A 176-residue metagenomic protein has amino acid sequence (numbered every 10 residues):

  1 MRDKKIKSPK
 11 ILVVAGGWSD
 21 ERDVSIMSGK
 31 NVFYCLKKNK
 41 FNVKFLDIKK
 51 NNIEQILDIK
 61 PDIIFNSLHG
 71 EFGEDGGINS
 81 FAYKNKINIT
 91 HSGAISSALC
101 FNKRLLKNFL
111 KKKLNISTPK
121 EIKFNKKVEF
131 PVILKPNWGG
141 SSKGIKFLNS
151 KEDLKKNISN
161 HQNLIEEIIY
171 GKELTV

Functional and structural regions predicted by a protein language model:
M1-I95, L99-F101, L105, F109: ATP-binding N-terminal substructure of ATP-dependent carboxylate-amine bond-forming enzymes
K7, V128, S141-S142, S159 (+1 more regions): A generic structural signal for well-ordered coil/turn residues at beta-strand boundaries that shape enzyme active-site
K10-I11, P131, T175: Residues that mark the start of a beta-strand
V14, K135, E166: Short beta-strand segments
K50, W138, Y170: Short, glycine/acidic-enriched loop or turn micro-motifs at the edges of active sites
I56-D58, K126-E129, N157: Short loop/helix-cap segments at secondary-structure boundaries that form the rim of catalytic
N79, Y83-K146: A conserved helix-loop-beta module that forms one wall/lid of the active-site cleft in ATP-utilizing catalytic domains
N149-V176: Phosphate-binding site of ATP-dependent enzymes
